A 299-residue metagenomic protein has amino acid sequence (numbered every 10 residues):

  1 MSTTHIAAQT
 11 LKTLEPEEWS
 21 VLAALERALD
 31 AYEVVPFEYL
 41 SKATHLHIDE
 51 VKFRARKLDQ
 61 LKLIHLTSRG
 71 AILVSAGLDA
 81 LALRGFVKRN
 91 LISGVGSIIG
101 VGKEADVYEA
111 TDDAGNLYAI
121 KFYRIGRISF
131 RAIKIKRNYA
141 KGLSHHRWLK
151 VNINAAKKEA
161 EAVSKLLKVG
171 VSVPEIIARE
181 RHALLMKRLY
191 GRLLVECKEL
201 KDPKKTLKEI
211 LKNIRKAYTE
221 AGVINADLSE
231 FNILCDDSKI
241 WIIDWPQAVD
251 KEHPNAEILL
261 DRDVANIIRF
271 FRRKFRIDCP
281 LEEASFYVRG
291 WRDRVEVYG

Functional and structural regions predicted by a protein language model:
M1-A24, E50: Short alpha-helical segments that sit at the start of domains
H5-Q9, D49-K52, L61, H65 (+1 more regions): Conserved ATP-binding subdomain of kinase catalytic cores across diverse folds
L11-E18, R69-V87: Short, cationic-aromatic polyanion-contact patches
E15-T44: Short amphipathic alpha-helical interface segments
Y39-H47, R147-S172, V195-D236, V264 (+1 more regions): Conserved kinase catalytic-core helix
L40, V51-L61, A217: Basic amphipathic alpha-helical segments that dock to polyanions
H65, I72, I224-N225: Short beta-strand(s) of the beta-wing in winged-helix/HTH DNA-binding folds
T219-N225, D236-G299: C-lobe/activation-segment region of protein kinase-like
